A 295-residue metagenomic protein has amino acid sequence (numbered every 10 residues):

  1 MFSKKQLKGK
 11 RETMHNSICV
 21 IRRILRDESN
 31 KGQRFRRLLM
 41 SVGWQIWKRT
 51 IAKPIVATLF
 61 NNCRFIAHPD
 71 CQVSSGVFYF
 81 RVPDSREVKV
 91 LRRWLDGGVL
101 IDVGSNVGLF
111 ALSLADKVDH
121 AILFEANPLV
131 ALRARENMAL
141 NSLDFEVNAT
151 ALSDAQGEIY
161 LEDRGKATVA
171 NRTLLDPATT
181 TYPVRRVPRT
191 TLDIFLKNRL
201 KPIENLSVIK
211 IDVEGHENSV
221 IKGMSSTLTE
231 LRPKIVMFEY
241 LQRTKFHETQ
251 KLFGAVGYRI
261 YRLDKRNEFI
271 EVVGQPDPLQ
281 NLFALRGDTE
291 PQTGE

Functional and structural regions predicted by a protein language model:
F2-E295: Phosphate/nucleotide-binding beta-alpha loop and adjacent structural elements of enzyme active sites
